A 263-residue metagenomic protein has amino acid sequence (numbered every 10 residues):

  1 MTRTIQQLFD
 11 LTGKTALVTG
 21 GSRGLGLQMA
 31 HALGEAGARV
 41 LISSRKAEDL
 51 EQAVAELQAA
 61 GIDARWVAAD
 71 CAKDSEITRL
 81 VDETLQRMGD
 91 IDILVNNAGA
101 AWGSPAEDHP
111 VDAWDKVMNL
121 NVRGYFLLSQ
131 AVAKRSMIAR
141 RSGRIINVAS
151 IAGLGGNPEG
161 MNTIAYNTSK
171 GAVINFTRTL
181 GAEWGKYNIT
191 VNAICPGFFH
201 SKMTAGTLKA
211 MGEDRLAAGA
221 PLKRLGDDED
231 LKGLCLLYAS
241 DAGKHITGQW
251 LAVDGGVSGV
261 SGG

Functional and structural regions predicted by a protein language model:
T2-Q7, G155, C235-L236, T247-G263: Short C-terminal tail/terminal secondary-structure segment of NAD(P)H-dependent dehydrogenase/reductase domains
S22-R23: Conserved glycine-rich cofactor-binding loop
V95, G185, T190, I246-G248: Short, small/polar-rich loop/turn modules that mediate ligand/substrate recognition or access, typified
P105-A106, P110-M118, L216: Substrate-binding pocket helix/loop in short-chain dehydrogenase/reductase
S129, S169, T177: Active-site helix of classical SDR
K134, A182-E183, K244: Alpha-helical segment proximal to the catalytic Tyr-Lys
S150: Residue(s) in the substrate-gating loop at a strand-loop-helix junction that position the organic substrate next
